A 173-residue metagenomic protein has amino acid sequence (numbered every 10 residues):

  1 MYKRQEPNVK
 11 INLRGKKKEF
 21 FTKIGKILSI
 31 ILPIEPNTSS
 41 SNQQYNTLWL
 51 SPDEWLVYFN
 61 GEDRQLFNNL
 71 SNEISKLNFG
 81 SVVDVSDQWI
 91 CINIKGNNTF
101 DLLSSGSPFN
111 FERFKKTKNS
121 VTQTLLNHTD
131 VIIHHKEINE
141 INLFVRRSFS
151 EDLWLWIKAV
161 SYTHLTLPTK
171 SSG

Functional and structural regions predicted by a protein language model:
M1-Q5, T163-T169: Conserved small/polar residues in nucleotide/adenosyl-binding loops
K3-T38: Acidic, proline/glycine-enriched N-terminal capping motif
I24-L28, L66-S75, W156-A159: Short amphipathic alpha-helices in soluble, non-transmembrane regions that often serve as interface/regulatory elements
I24-S39, D101-N127: Internal amphipathic helical hairpin motif
S51-P52, S86, E137: Residue-level recognition of beta-strand termini and adjacent short loop/turns
N60-R64, N97-T99, R146-S150: Helix N-cap motif at beta-to-alpha junctions
L77-D87, T117, L165: Conserved short beta-strand edge segments in small beta-sheet-based binding/regulatory domains
N142, R146-V160: Mixed-charge, glycine-accented linear interaction segment located at domain edges/termini
